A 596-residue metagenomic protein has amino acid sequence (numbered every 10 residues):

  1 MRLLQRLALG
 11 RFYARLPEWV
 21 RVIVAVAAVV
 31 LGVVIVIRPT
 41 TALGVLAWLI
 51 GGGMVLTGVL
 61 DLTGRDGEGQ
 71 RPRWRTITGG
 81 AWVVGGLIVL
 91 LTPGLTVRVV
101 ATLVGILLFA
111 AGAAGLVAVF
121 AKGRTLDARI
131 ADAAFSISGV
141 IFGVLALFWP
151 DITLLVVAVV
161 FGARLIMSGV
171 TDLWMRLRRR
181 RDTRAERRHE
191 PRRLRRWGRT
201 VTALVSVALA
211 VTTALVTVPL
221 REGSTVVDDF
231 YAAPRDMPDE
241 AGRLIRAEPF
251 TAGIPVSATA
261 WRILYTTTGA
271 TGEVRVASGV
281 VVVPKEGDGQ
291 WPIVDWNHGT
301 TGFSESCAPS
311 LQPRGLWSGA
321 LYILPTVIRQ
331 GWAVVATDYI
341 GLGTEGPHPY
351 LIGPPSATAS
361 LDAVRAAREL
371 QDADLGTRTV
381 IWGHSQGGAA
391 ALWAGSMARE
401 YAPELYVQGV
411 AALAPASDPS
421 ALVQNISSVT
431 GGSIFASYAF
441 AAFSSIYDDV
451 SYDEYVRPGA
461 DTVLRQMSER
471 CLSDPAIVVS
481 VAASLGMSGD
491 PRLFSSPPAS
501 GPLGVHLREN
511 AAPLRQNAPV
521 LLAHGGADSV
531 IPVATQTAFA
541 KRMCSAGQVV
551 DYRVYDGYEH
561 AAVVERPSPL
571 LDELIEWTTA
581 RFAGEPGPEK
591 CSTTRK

Functional and structural regions predicted by a protein language model:
T200-A277, V283-E286: Catalytic-loop region of hydrolases
G269-Q330, T344: Short, surface-exposed "cap/lid" segments of acyl-processing enzymes
G279, A394, A518-V520, P532-R542: Short alpha-helix in the alpha/beta-hydrolase fold that links the catalytic acid
I323, Y350-Q371: Alpha/beta-hydrolase active-site loop
R365-F435: Primarily recognizes the serine-hydrolase "nucleophile elbow" in alpha/beta-hydrolase and SGNH/GDSL folds
L413-P513: Accessory cap/linker subdomain of secreted extracellular hydrolases
S495, A499, G504-N510, L521 (+1 more regions): C-terminal catalytic histidine-bearing segment of alpha/beta-hydrolase fold enzymes
Q516, L521-D528: Short beta-strand/loop motif that positions the catalytic acidic residue of the alpha/beta-hydrolase fold
